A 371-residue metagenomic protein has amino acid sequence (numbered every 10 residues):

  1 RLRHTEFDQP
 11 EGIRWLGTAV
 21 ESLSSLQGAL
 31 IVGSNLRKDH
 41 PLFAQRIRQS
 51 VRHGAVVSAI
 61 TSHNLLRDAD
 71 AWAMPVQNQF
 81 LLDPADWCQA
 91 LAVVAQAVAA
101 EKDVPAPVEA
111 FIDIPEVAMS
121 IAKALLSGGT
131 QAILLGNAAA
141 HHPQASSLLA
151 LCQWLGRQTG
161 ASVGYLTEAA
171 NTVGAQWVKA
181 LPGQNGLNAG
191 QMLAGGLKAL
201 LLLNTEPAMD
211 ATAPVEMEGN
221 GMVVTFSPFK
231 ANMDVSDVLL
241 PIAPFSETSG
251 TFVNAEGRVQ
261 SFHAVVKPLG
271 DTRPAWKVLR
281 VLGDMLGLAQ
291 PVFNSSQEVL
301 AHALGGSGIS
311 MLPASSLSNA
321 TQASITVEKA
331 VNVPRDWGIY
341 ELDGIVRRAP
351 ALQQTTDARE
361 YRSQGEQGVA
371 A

Functional and structural regions predicted by a protein language model:
L2-L312, G365-A371: Non-catalytic alpha/beta scaffold blocks inside enzyme catalytic domains
L148, V299-A371: Long, low-complexity segments enriched in small/aliphatic residues
